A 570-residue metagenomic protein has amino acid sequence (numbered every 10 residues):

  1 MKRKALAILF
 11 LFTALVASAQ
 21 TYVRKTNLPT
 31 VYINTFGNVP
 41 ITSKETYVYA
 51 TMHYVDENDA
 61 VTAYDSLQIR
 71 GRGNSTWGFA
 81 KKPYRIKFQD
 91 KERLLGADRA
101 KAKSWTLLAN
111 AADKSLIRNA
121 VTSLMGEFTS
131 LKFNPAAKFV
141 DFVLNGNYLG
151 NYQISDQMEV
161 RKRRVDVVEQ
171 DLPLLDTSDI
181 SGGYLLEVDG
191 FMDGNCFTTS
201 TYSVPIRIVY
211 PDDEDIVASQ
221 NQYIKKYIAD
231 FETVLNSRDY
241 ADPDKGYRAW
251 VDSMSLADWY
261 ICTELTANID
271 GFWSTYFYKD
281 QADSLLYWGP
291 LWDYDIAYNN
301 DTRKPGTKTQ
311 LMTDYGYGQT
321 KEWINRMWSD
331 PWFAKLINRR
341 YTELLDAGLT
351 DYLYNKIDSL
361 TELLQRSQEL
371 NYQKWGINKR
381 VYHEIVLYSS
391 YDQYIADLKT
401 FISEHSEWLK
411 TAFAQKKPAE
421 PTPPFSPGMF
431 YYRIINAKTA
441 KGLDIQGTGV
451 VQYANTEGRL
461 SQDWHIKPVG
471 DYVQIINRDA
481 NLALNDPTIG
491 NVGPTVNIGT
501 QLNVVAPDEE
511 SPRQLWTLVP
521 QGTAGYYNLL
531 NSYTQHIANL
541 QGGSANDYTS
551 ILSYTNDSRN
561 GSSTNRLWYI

Functional and structural regions predicted by a protein language model:
M1-Q20: Bacterial Sec-dependent N-terminal signal peptides
Q20-N58: N-terminal module-boundary/linker segments of secreted carbohydrate-active enzymes
L28-P29, V39-I41, A63-L67, S75 (+2 more regions): Middle-to-C-terminal accessory/interaction subdomains
S43-E45, G96-R99, R118-N119, Y152-I154 (+6 more regions): Short, solvent-exposed loop/turn and secondary-structure capping segments
T51-A109: Conserved oxyanion/phosphate-binding beta-strand-loop segments in alpha/beta enzyme cores
K87-R93, A102, L107-A111, L131-P135 (+2 more regions): Internal "kinase-insert"/substrate-recognition segments embedded within catalytic cores of ATP-dependent enzymes
T129-D141, N268: Short, well-structured beta-strand/strand-turn elements
T422-I570: Lectin-like carbohydrate-binding module/patch detector with strong preference for beta-trefoil
